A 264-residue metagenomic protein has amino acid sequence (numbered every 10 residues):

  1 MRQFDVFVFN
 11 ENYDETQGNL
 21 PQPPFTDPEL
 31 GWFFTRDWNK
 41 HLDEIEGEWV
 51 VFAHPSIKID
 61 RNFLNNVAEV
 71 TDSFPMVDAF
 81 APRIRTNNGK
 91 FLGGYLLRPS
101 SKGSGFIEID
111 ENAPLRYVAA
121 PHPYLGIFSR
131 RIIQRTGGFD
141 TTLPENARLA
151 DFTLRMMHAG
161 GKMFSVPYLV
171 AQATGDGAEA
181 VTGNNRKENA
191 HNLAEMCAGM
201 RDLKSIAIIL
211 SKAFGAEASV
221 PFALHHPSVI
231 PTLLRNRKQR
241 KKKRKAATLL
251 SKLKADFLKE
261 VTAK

Functional and structural regions predicted by a protein language model:
M1-T35, K40: Acidic donor-binding segment of Leloir-type glycosyltransferases
V50: Short aromatic/hydrophobic "clamp" motif used to bind/position activated sugar donors
H54-K58: The conserved acidic donor/metal-binding loop of glycosyltransferases
N62-L96: Conserved donor NDP-sugar-binding/catalytic core segment of glycosyltransferases
R98-A119, P123: Short, flexible, basic/aromatic active-site loop/helix in glycosyltransferases
A120-G137, T142-V170: A short, conserved alpha-helix in the catalytic core of glycosyltransferases
M157-M200: Catalytic donor/gating beta->alpha subdomain of glycosyltransferases that bind UDP-sugars
G183-K264: Non-catalytic, C-terminal membrane-associated alpha-helical segments of glycosyltransferases
